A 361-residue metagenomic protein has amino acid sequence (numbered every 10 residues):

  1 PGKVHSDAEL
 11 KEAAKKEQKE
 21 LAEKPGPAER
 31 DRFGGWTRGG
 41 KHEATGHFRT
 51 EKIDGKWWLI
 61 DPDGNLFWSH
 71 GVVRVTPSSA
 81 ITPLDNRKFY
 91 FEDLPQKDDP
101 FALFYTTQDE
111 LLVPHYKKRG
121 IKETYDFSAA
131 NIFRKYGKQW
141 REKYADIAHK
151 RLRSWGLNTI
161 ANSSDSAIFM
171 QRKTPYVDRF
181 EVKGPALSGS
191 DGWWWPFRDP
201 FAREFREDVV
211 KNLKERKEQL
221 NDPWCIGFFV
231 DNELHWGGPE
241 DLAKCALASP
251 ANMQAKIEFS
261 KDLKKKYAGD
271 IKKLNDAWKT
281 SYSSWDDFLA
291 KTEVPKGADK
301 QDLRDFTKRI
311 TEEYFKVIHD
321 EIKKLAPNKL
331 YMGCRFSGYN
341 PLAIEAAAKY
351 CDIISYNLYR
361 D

Functional and structural regions predicted by a protein language model:
G2-M170, L187-P223, K296, R304: Active-site-adjacent substrate/metal-binding segments within catalytic domains of carbohydrate-active enzymes
G55-W57, N65, R153-T159, R172-V177 (+4 more regions): Loop/turn elements at helix/coil->beta-strand transitions in domains of secreted/extracellular proteins
P62, A80, N86-W140, P196-R198 (+1 more regions): Polysaccharide-binding and catalytic clefts of secreted carbohydrate-active enzymes
T76, T174-D178, A243-A246: Short secondary-structure boundary/capping segments
A161-M170, S337-L342, Y356-D361: Acidic-and-aromatic substrate-binding clefts and catalytic sites of carbohydrate-active enzymes
D165, E181-P185, D231-H235, F336-G338 (+1 more regions): Active-site beta-loop-alpha junctions enriched in small/polar residues
P175-W195, A251-K264, D352-R360: Acidic, His- and aromatic-enriched active-site or binding-groove loops in soluble protein domains that engage sugars
P200-D222, K316-L330, E345-D361: Catalytic-core region of carbohydrate-active enzymes that cleave or remodel glycosidic bonds
